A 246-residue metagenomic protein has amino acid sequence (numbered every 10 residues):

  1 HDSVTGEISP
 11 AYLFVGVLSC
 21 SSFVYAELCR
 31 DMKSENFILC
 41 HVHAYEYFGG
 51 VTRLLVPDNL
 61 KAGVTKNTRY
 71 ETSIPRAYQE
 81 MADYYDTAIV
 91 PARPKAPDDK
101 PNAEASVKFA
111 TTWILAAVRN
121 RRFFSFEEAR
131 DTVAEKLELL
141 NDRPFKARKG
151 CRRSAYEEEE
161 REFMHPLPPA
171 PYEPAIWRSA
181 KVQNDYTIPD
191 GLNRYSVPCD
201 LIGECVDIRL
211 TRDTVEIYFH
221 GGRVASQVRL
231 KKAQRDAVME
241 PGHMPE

Functional and structural regions predicted by a protein language model:
H1-V24, M32-N36, E173-P189: Mobile-element integrase/transposase regions, centering on the N-terminal DNA-binding/Zn-coordinating module
I8-S22, V56, M81, A110 (+1 more regions): Short conserved beta-strand segments at catalytic cores or DNA/RNA-binding microdomains of nucleic-acid binding
S9, A26-G50, K231-A237: Active-site beta-loop-alpha junctions of metal-dependent nucleic acid enzymes, especially the RNase H-like/DDE
V51-Y70: Acidic/histidine-rich, metal-coordinating catalytic segments
P57, T68-R69, I89-T112, F126-A129: RNase H-like two-metal-ion nuclease catalytic core shared by retroviral integrases and related mobile-element nucleases
E71-I89: Two-metal-ion acidic nuclease core segments, chiefly of the RNase H-like superfamily
V107-R209: Active-site-proximal acidic segments at structured loop/helix or strand boundaries that coordinate catalytic metals
R212-E246: Protein C-terminal end segments and domain termini
